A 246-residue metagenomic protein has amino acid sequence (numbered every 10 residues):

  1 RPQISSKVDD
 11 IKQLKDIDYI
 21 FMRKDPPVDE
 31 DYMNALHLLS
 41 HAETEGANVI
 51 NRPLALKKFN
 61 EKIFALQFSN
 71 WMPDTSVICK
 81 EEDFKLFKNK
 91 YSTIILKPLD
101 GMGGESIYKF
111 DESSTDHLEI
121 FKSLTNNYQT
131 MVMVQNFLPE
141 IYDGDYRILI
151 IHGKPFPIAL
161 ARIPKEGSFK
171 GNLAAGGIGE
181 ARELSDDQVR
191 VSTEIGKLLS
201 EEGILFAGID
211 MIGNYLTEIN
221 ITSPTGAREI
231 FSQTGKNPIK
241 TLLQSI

Functional and structural regions predicted by a protein language model:
R1-V77: Conserved N-proximal alpha/beta basic substrate-recognition cap immediately N-terminal to, or forming the N-lobe
D25-P27, L99-G101, P224: Short glycine-rich anion-binding loops that position phosphate/pyrophosphate groups of nucleotides and phosphorylated
L36-E43, A65, F84-K88, F121-K122 (+2 more regions): Short amphipathic alpha-helical segments and helix-helix/interface helices
V49, I94-I95, F206: Hydrophobic beta-strand scaffold residues
P53-K57, R162-P164, I212-Y215: Short glycine-enriched loops at secondary-structure junctions
E81-E82, N89-T93, D100-V191, L199: Phosphate-binding site of ATP-dependent enzymes
E180-I246: ATP-dependent carboxylate activation and anion-phosphoryl transfer catalytic cores that bind Mg-ATP to form
